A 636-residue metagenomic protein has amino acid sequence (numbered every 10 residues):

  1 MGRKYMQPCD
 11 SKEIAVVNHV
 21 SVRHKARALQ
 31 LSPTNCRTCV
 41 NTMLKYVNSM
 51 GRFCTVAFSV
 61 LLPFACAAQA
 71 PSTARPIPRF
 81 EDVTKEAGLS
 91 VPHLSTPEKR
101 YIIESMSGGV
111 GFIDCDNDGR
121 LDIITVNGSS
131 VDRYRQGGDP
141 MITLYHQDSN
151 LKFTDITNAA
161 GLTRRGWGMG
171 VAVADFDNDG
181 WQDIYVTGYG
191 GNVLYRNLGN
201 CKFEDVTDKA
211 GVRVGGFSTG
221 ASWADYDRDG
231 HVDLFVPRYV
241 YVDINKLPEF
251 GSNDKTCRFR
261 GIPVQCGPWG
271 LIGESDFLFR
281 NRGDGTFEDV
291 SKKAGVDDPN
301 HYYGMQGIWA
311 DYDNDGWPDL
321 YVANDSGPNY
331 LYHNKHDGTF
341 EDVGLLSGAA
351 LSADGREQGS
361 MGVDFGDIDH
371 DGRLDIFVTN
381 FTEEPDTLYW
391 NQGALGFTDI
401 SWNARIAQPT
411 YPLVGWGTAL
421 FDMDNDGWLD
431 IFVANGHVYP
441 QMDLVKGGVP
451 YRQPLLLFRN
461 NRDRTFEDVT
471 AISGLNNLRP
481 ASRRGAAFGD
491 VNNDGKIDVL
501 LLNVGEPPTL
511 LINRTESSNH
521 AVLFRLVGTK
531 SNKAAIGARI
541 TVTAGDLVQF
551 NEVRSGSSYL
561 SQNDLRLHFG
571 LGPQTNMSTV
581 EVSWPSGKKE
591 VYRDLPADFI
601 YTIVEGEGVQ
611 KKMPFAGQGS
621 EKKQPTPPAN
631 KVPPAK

Functional and structural regions predicted by a protein language model:
R52-A65: Bacterial N-terminal signal peptides
Q69-S72, P76-R79, P97, Q408 (+2 more regions): Gly/Ser/Thr/Pro-enriched helix-cap/hinge segments flanking short amphipathic alpha-helices
F80-V83, K152-L162, K202-V212, G285-D297 (+3 more regions): Blade-edge beta-strand/turn elements of extracellular beta-propeller and related beta-sheet repeat scaffolds
L89-G109, A160-A172, G211-S222, I272 (+7 more regions): Repeat-based blade/solenoid architectures
S107-N117, H146, W167-W181, R196 (+8 more regions): Beta-propeller blade termini
R120-N127, D179-G188, L234-R238, D319-N324 (+4 more regions): Hydrophobic beta-strand segments that make up the repeating blades of beta-propeller and related beta-repeat
V126-P140, V240-L271, A434-P450: Short, conserved, GDST-rich strand-edge loop motifs in beta-rich repeat architectures
I142-Q147, S275-N281, H333, W390 (+1 more regions): Beta-propeller blade signature
